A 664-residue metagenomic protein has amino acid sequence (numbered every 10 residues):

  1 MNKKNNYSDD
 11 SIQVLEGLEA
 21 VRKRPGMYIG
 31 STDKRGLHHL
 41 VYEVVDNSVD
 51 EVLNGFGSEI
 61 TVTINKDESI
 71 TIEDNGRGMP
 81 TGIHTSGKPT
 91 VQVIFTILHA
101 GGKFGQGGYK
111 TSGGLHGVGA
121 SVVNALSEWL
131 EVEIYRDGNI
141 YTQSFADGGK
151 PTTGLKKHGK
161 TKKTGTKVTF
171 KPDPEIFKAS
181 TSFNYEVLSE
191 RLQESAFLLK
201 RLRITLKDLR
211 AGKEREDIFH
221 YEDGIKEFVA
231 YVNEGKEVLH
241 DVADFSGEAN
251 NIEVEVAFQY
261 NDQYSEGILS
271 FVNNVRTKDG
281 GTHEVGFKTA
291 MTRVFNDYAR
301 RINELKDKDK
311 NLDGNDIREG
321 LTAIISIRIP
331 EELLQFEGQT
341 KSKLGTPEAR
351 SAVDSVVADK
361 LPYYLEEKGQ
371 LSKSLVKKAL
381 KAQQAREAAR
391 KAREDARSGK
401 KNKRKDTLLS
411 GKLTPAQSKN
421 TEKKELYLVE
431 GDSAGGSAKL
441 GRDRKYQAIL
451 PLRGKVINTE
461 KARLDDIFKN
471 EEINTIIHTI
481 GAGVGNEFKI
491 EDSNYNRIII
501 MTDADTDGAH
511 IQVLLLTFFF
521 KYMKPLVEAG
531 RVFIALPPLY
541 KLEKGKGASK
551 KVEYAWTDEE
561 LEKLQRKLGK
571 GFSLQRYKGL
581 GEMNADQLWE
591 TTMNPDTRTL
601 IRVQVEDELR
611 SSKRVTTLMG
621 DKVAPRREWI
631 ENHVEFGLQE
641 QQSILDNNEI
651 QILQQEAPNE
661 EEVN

Functional and structural regions predicted by a protein language model:
M1-S11, L18, Y42, D50-V52 (+11 more regions): GHKL-family ATPase ATP-binding module
K23-Y42: Conserved short strand/loop->alpha-helix "switch" segment adjacent to the catalytic nucleotide/phosphoryl-transfer site
D50-E51, G78-M79, T506-D507: Residues immediately C-terminal
M79-G101: Short conserved segment of the HATPase_c
D137-K160, G314, I490-Y495, P525-E562: Substrate-binding beta-hairpin/strand module that engages nucleic acids
K378, A392, S433-G435, L440-K550: Conserved structured catalytic cores and adjacent interaction surfaces of nucleotide-binding/hydrolyzing enzymes
S410, T506, L514, F520 (+2 more regions): Charged C-terminal transducer/switch regions of large nucleotide-driven machines
